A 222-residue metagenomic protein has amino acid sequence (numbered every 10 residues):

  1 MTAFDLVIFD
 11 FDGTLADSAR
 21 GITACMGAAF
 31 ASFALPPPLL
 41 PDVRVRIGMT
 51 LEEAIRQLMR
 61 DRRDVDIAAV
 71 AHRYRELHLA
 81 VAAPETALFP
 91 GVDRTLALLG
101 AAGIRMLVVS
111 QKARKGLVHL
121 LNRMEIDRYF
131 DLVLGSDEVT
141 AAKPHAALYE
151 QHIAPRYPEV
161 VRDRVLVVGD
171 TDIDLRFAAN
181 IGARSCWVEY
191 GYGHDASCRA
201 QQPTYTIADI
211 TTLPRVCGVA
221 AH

Functional and structural regions predicted by a protein language model:
M1-T2, A101-I104, R156-D163, A220-A221: Glycine-rich phosphate-binding loop signature in dinucleotide/nucleotide-binding domains
T2-R94: N-terminal helical cap/lid subdomain that shapes the substrate entry/recognition surface in HAD-like hydrolases
P36, I126-D131, E159: Conserved H-loop
R46, D127-A142: A short, structured active-site edge motif that brings together acidic residues
A80-V108, R114-V118, A146: Short, acidic loop-to-helix structural element flanking the phosphoryl-transfer center in phosphate-processing enzymes
K143-L175: Conserved Lys-Pro-Asp/Glu-containing loop-to-beta segment of HAD-superfamily phosphomonoesterases, centered on
V167-Y205: Acidic, Mg2+-coordinating phosphoryl-transfer loop and its flanking beta/alpha structural elements, shared across
